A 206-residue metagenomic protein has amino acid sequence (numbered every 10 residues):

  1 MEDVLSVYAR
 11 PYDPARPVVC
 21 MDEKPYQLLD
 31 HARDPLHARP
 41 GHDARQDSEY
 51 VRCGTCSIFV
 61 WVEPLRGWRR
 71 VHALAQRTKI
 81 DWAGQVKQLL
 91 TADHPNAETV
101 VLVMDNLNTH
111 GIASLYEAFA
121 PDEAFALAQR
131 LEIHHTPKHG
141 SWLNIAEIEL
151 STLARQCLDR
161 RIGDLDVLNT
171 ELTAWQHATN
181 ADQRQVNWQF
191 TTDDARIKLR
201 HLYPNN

Functional and structural regions predicted by a protein language model:
M1-K87, L199: Extended, low-complexity cationic-aromatic segments
V19-M21, V101-M104, H134-H135, Q189-F190: Short beta-strand segments
M21-D22, W61, D105, N144 (+1 more regions): Short, conserved catalytic/metal-binding motifs centered on acidic residues
A32, V167-N206: C-terminal domain-tail junction helix/linker
R45-Y50, E123-I145, I162: RNase H-like polynucleotidyl transferase catalytic core
A97-H110: Acidic/histidine-rich, metal-coordinating catalytic segments
A113-A124: Short, aromatic/basic amphipathic alpha-helical patches
A146-L165, A178-D182: Active-site proximal helix-loop segment of RNase H-like, two-metal nucleases, encompassing DDE(D)
